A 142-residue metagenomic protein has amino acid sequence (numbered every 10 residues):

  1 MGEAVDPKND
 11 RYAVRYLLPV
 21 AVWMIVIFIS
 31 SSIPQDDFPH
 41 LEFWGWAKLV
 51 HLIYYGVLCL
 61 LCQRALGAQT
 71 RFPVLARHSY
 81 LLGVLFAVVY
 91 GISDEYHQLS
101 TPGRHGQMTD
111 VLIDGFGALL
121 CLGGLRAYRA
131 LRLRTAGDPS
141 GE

Functional and structural regions predicted by a protein language model:
M1-P102, M108-T109, G115-E142: Bulky hydrophobic segments
